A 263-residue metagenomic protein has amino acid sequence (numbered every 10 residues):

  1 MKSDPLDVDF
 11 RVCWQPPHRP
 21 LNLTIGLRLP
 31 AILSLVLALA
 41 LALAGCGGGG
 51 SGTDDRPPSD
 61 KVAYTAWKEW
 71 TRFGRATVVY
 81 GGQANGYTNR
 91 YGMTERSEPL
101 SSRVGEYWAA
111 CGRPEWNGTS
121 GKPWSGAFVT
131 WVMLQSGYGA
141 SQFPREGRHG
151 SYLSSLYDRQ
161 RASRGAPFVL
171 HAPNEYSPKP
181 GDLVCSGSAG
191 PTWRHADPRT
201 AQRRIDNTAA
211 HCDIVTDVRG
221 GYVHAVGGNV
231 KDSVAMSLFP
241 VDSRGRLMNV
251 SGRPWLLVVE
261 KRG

Functional and structural regions predicted by a protein language model:
M1-L27: N-terminal secretory signal peptides that target proteins for export/translocation
T24, R28-L37: Sec-dependent N-terminal signal peptides
L43-G45: C-terminal motif of bacterial Sec signal peptides marking the signal peptidase cleavage site
G47-S141: N-terminal capping segments
T71, R75-V78, Y138, C185-A196 (+1 more regions): Short regulatory "switch" loops immediately downstream of catalytic or recognition motifs within protein catalytic
S141-K231: ...with weaker cross-activation on analogous glycine-rich loops/strands in unrelated enzymes
H224, N229-G263: Low-complexity, Gly/Ser/Thr/Pro-rich intrinsically disordered linker/tail segments
